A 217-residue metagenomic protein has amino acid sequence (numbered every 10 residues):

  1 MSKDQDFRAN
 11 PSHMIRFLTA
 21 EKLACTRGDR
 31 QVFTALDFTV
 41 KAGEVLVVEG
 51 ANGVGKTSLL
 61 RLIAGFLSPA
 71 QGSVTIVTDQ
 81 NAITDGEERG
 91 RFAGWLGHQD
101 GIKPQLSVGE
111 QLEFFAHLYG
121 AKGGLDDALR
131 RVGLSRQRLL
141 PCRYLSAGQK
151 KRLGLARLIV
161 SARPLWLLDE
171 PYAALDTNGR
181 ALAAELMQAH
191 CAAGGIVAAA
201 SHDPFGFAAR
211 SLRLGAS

Functional and structural regions predicted by a protein language model:
A64: Helix-to-loop junction immediately C-terminal to a conserved catalytic motif
P69-R91: Conserved ABC transporter NBD signature motif
Q99, P104-Y119: Q-loop/switch helix immediately C-terminal to the Walker
F114, P141-K150: Conserved ABC ATPase signature
G123-R138: Conserved ABC ATPase "signature" region
L155, G194: Hydrophobic anchor residue at the start of the ABC signature
W166-E170: Catalytic Walker B motif of ABC-type/P-loop ATPase nucleotide-binding domains
